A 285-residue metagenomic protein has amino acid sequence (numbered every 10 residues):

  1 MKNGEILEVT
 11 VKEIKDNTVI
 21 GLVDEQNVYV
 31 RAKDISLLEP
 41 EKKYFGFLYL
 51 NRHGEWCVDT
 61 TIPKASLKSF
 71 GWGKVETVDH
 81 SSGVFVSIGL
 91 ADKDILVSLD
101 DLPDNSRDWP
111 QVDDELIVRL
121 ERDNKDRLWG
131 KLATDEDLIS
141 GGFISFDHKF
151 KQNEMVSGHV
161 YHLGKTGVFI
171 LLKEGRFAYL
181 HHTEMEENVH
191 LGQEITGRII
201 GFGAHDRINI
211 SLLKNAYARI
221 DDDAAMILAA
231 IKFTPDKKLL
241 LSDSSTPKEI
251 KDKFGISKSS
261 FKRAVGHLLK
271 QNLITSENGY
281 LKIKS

Functional and structural regions predicted by a protein language model:
M1-S285: Single-stranded RNA-binding regions, centering on S1/OB-family and related RNA-binding modules
